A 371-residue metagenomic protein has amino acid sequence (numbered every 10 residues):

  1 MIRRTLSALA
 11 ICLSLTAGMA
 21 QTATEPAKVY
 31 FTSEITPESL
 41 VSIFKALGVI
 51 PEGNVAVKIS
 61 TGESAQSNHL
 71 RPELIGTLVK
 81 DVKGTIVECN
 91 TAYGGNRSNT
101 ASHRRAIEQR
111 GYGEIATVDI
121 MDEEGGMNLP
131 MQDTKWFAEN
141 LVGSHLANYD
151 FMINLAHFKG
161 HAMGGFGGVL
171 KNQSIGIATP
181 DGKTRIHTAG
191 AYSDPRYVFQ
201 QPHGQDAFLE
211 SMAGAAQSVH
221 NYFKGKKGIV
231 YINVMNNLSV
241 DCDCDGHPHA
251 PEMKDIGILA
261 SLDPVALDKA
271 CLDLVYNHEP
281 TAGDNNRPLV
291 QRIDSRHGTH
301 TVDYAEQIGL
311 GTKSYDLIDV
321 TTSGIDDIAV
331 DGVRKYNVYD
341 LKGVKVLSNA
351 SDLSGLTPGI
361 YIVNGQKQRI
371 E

Functional and structural regions predicted by a protein language model:
M1, Q21-P26, Y30, T322-I325 (+1 more regions): Residue-level recognition of alpha-helix boundary/capping or hinge positions
M1-A8, C271, E371: Positively charged n-region of N-terminal signal peptides that target proteins for export
R4-L6, Y30, S60, T85 (+5 more regions): Residue-level detector of intrinsically disordered/flexible regions characterized by low predicted structural confidence
S7-A17: Bacterial N-terminal signal peptides
T16, S323-E371: C-terminal outer-membrane/trafficking sorting elements
A23-T322: Extended, low-polarity segments enriched in aliphatic/aromatic residues
